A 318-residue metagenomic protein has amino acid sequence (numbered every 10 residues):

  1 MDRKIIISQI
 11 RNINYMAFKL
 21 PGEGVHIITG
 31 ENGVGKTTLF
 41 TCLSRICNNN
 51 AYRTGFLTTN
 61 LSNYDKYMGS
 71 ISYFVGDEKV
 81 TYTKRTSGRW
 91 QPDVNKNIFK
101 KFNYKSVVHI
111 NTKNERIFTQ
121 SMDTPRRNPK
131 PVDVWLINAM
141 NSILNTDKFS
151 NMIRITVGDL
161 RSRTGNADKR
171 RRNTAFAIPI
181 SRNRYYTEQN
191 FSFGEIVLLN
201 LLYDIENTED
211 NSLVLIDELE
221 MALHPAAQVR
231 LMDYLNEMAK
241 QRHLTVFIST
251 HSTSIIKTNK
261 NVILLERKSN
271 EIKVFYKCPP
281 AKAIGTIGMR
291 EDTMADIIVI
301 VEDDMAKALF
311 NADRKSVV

Functional and structural regions predicted by a protein language model:
M1-F40: Pre-Walker A-like glycine/lysine-rich segment at the N-terminus of P-loop NTPase domains
P21, T29, T38-G88: Conserved P-loop NTP-binding catalytic core
E23-H26, R184, N211: Pre-Walker A (Motif I) flank of P-loop NTPase domains
E31-G33, N173-Y203, L219-L223: Conserved ABC ATPase signature
T112-F191: Extended helical coiled-coil dimerization/tether regions that scaffold and oligomerize large DNA-maintenance assemblies
R230-L235: Conserved hydrophobic alpha-helix in the ABC-type ATPase nucleotide-binding domain
S249-H251: H-loop/switch region of ABC-family ATPase nucleotide-binding domains
K257-V318: RecA-like P-loop NTPase motor core
